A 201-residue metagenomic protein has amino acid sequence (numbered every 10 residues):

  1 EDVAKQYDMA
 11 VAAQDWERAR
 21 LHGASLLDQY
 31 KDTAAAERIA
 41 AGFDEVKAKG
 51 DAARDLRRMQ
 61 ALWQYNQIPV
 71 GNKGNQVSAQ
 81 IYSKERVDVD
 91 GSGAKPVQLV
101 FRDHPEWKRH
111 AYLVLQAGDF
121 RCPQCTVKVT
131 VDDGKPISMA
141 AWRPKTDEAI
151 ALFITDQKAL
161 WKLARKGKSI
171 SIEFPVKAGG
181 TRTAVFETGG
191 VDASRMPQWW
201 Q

Functional and structural regions predicted by a protein language model:
D2-D28, D32-Q201: A generic "folded-domain core" signal
